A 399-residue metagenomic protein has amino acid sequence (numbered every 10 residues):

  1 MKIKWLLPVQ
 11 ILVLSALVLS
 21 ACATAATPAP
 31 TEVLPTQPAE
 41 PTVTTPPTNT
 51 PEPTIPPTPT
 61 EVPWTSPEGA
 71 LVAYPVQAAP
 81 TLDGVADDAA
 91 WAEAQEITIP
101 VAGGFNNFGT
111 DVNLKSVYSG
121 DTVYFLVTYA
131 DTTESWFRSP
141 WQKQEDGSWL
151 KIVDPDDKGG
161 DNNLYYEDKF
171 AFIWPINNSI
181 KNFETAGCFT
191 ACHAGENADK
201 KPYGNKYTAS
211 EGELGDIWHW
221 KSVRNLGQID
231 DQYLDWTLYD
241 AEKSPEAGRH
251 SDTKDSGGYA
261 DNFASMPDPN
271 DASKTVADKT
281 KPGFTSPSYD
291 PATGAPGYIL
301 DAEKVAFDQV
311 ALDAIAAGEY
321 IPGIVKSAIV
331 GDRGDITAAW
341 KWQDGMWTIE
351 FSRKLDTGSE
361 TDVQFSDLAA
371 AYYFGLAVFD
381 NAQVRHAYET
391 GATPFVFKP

Functional and structural regions predicted by a protein language model:
M1-E68, V72-Y74, E93: Intrinsically disordered, low-complexity Ser/Thr/Pro-rich tracts
T24-A26, E52-R138, D146, F307-V330 (+2 more regions): Order/disorder boundary and secretion-linked terminal/linker segments
T31, A89-E96, T357-V363: Short amphipathic alpha-helical segments with coiled-coil-like heptad repeat character
E52-A79, W141-A314, Q343, G358-P399: Acidic/polar low-complexity flexible segments
V112-K115, I336-W342: Beta-strand-rich interaction surfaces with strong enrichment in secreted/lumenal proteins
G120-Y124, M346, A371: Coil-to-beta-strand transition motifs
V127-D131, I349-D356: Short, hydrophobic/aromatic-enriched beta-strand segments in well-ordered soluble domains
